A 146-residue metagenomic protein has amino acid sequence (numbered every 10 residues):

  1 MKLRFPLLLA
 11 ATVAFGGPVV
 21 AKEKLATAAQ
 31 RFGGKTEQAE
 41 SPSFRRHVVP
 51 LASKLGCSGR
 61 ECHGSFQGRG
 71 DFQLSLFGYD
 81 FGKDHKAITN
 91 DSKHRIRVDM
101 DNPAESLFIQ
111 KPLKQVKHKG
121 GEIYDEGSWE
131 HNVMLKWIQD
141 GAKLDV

Functional and structural regions predicted by a protein language model:
M1-F5: Positively charged n-region of N-terminal signal peptides that target proteins for export
P6-G16: Bacterial N-terminal signal peptides
V19-V146: Aromatic- and Gly/Pro-enriched helix-to-coil junctions and flexible linker segments
